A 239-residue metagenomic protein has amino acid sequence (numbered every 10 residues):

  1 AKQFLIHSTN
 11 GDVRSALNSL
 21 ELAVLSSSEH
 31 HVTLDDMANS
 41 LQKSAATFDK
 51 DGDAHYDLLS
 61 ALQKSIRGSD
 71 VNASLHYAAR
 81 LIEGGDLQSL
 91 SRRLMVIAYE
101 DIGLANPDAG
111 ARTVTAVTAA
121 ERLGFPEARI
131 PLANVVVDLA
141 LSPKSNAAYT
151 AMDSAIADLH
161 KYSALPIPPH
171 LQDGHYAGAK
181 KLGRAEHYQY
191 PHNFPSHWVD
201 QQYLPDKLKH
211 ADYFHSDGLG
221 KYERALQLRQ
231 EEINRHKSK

Functional and structural regions predicted by a protein language model:
Q3-S8, R14-S28, D35-Q42, S60-K64 (+2 more regions): C-terminal helical "lid" of AAA+/P-loop NTPase domains
T9, V24-S27, A45-F48, A98-I102 (+2 more regions): Short amphipathic alpha-helical interaction patches enriched in hydrophobic/aromatic residues with interspersed Lys/Arg
T9-V13, H31, G85, N106: Residues at alpha-helix boundaries and short interhelical turns
R14-N18, D53-A54, G68-N72, G110: Short acidic alpha-helix initiation/capping motifs at coil-to-helix transition points, especially at protein N-termini
H31, S44-L59, D70: Inter-lobe coupling/hinge segments of SF2-like helicase ATPases
H31-T33, P168: A diffuse structural propensity rather than consistent per-protein peaks
G68-W198, L204-K239: Terminal-proximal interaction/regulatory segments of ATP-powered molecular machines
